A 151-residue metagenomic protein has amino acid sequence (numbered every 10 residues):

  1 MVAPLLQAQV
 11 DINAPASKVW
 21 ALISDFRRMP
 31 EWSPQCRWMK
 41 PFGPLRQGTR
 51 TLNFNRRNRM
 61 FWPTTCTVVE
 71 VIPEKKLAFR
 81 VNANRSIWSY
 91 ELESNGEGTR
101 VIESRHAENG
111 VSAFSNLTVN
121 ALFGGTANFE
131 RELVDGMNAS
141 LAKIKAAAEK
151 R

Functional and structural regions predicted by a protein language model:
M1-K40, R46, S140: Hydrophobic ligand-binding cavity/cleft-lining segments
V2-L5, S24, T65, H106 (+1 more regions): N-proximal short alpha-helices
P4, N53, L77, L122 (+1 more regions): Residue-level detector of alpha-helix boundaries and kinks
Q7, M39, R56, G125 (+1 more regions): Conserved short-loop catalytic and cofactor-binding motifs
K40-I87, N95-R100, D135-R151: Glycine-rich portal/gate segments that line the openings of hydrophobic small-molecule binding cavities
V81-D135, I144: Beta-strand/loop substructures that line and gate deep hydrophobic ligand-binding cavities in soluble
